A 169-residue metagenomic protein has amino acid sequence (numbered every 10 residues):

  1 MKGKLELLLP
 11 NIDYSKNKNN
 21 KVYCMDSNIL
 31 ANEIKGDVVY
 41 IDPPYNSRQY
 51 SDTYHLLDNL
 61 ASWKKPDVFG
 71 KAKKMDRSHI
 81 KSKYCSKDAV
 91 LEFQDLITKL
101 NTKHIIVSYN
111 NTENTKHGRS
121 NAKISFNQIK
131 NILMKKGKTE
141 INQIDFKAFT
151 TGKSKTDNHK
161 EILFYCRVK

Functional and structural regions predicted by a protein language model:
M1-T53, P66-A72, D76: SAM-dependent nucleic-acid methyltransferase catalytic core
N46-N101: SAM-dependent methyltransferase catalytic-core segment centered on the flexible catalytic loop and adjoining short
S47-Y50, N114-G118, T150-T151: Short catalytic/ligand-binding loop motif for oxyanion handling, primarily in non-cytosolic enzymes, centered on
S82-G137: Conserved Class I SAM-dependent methyltransferase catalytic core
K123-K169: Class I S-adenosyl-L-methionine
